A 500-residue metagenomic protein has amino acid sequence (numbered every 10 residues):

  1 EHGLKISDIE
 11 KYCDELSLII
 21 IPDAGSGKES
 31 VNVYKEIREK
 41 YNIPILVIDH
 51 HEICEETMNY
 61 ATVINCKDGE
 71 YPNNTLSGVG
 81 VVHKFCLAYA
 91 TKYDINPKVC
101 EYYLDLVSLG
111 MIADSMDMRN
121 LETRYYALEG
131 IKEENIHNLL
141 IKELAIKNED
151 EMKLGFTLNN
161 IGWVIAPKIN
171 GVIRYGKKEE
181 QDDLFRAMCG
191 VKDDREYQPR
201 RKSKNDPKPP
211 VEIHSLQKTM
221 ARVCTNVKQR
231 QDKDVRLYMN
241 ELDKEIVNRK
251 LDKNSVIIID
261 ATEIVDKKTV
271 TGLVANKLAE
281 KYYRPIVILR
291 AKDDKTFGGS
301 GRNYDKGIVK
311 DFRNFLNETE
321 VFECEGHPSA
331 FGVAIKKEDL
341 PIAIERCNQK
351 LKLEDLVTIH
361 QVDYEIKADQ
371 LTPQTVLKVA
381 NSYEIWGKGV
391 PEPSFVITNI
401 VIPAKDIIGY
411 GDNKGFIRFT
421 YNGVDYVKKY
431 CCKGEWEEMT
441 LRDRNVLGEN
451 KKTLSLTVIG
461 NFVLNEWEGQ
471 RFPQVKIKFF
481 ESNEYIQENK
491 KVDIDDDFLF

Functional and structural regions predicted by a protein language model:
E1-I19, E36-I43, A90-E345, L356-I359 (+1 more regions): Hydrophobic helix-and-loop "lid/oligomerization" segment in the mid-to-C-terminal part of catalytic domains
I9-C13, I19-R38, P44-V107, M116: Conserved phosphate-handling catalytic cores of large alpha/beta enzymes
D23, D49, R290, F416-R418: Short beta-strand/turn micro-motifs composed of small residues that flank or help shape donor/cofactor-binding pockets
N32, E70-N73, M152-L154, N276 (+1 more regions): A generic local secondary-structure boundary/capping motif
H51, K67-G69, K292, D305 (+1 more regions): Short, solvent-exposed coil/turn elements at secondary-structure transition points
L121, S203-I264, D294-T296, N314-F500: Mid-to-C-terminal polyanion-binding domains and interfaces
